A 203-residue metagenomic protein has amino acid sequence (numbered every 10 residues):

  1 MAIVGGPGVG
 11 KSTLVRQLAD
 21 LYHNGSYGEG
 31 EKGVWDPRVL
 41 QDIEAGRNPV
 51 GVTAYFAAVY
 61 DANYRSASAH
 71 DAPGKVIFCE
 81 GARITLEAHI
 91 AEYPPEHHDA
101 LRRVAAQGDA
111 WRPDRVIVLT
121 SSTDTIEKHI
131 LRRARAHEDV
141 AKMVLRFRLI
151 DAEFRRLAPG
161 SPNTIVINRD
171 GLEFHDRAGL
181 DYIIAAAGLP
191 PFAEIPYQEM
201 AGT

Functional and structural regions predicted by a protein language model:
I3: Hydrophobic anchor at the beta1->P-loop junction of P-loop NTPases
G6: P-loop (Walker A) phosphate-binding loop of NTP-binding proteins
K11: Conserved lysine of the Walker
L14, L18: Hydrophobic positions on the alpha1 helix immediately C-terminal to the Walker A/P-loop
D20-R65: Conserved substrate/cofactor phosphate-moiety recognition/catalytic segment in nucleotide-dependent phosphotransferases
V52-Y60, E96-L101, K142-I150: Soluble or luminal CAZymes and related metallo-dependent hydrolases
S68-A72, I77-A136: ATP-dependent NMP and nucleoside kinases share a basic, alpha-helical "lid"
K128-H137, K142-T203: NTP-dependent small-molecule kinase module
